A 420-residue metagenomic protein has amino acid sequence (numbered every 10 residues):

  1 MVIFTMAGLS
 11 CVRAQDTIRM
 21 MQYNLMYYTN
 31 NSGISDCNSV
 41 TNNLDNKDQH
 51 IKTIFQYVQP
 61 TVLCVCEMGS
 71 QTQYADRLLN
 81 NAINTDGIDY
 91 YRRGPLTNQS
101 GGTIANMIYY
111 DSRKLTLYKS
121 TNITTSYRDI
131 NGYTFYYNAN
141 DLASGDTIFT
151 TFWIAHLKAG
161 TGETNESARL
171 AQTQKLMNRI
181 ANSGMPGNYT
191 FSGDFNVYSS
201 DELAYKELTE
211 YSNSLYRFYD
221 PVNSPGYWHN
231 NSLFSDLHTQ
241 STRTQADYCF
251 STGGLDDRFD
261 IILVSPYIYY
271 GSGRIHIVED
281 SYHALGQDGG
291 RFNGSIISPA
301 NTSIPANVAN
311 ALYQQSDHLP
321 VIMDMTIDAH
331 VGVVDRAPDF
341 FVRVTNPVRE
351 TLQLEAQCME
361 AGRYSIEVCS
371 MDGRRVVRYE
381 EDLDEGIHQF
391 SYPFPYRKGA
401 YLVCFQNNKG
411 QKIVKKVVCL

Functional and structural regions predicted by a protein language model:
M1-T17, V333: Bacterial Sec-dependent N-terminal signal peptides
Q15-A329: Divalent cation-coordinating acidic motifs and surrounding scaffolds that mediate Ca2+/Mg2+/Mn2+/Zn2+-dependent binding
E67, A75, V344, E355-E360 (+2 more regions): Non-cytosolic beta-sheet module surface loops
Q99-S100, D382-G386: Short proline/glycine- and polar residue-rich coil/turn motifs
G187, G362-S365, Y401: Short beta-strand/loop motifs in extracellular/secreted proteins, especially within beta-sandwich accessory domains
I327-P347, T351, M359, R374: Residue-level detector of functionally pivotal "anchor" positions at catalytic/ligand-binding pockets or at interdomain
V368-V376, Y401: Short, glycine-anchored, charge-dense loop/turn motifs used at functional sites
R378, L383, F390, Y396-L420: C-terminal tail/sorting-segment detector
